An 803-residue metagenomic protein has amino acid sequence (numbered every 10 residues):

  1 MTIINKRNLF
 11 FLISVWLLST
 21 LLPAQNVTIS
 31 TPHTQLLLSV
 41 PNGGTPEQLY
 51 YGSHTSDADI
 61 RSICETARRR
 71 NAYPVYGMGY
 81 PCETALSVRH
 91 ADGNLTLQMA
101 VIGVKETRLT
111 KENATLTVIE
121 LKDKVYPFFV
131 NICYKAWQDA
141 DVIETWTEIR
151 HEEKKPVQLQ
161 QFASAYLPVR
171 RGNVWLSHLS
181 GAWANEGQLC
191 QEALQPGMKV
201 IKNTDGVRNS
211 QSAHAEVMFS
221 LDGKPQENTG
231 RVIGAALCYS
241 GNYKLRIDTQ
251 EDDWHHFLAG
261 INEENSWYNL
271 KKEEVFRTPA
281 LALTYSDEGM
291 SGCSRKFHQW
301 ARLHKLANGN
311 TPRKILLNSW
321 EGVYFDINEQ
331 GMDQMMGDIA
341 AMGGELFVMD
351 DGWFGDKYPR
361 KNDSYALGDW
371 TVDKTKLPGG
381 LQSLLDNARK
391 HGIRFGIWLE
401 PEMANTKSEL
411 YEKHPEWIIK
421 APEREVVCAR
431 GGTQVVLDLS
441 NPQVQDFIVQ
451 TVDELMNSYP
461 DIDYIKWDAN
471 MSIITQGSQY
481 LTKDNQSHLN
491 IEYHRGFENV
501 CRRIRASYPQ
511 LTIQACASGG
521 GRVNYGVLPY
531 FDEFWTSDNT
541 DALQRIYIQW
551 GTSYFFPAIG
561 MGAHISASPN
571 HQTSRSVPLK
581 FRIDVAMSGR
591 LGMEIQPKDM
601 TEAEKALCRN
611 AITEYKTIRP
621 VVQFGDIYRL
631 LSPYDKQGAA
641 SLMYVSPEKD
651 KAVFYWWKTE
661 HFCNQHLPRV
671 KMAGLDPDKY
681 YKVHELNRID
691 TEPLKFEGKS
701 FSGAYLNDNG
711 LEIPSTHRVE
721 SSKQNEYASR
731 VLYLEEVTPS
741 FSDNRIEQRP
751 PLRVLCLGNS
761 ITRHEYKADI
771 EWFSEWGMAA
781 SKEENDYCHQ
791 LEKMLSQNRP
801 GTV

Functional and structural regions predicted by a protein language model:
Q25-L38, G44-D248, E264, Y680-F696: Polysaccharide-binding surfaces and accessory modules of carbohydrate-active proteins
H33, L95-A100, Y268-D287, Y727-L734: Short Pro-Gly-centered flexible turn/kink motifs
H33, V217-F219, E227, P633-P677: Carbohydrate-binding surface patches
G77-A100, E227-N242, R246, T284-L306 (+4 more regions): Glycine-rich, aromatic-flanked loop segments that form ligand/cofactor-binding clefts across common enzyme folds
N308-Q450, Y459, D463-Y464: Aromatic-lined carbohydrate-binding/catalytic grooves of carbohydrate-active enzymes
D373-G380, E412-H414, I418-K580, S588-D599: Active-site neighborhood of glycoside hydrolase catalytic domains
E660-F741: C-terminal beta-sandwich/jelly-roll accessory domains of carbohydrate-active enzymes
S742-T802: Serine-esterase "nucleophile elbow" of acetyl-processing enzymes
